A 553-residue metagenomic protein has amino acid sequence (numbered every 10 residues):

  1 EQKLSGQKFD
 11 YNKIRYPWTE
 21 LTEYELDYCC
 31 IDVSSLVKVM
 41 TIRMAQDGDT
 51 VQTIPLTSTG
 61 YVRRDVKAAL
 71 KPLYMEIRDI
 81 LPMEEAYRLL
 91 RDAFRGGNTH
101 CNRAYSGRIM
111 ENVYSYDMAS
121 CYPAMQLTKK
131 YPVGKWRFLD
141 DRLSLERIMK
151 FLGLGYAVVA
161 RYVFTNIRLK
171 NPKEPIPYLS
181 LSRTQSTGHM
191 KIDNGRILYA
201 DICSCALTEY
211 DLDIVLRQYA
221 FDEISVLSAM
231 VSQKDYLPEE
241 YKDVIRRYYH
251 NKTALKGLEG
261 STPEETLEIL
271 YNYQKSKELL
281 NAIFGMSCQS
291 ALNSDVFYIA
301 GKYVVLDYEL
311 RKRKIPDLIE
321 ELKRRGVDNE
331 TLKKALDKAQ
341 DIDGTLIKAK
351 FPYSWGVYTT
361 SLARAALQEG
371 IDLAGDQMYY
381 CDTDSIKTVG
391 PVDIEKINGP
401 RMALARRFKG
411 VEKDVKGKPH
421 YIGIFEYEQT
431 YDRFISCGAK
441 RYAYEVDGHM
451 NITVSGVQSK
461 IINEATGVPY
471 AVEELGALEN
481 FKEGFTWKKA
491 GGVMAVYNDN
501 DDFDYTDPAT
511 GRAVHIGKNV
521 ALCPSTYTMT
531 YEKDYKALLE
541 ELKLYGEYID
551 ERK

Functional and structural regions predicted by a protein language model:
E1-K553: Conserved acidic
